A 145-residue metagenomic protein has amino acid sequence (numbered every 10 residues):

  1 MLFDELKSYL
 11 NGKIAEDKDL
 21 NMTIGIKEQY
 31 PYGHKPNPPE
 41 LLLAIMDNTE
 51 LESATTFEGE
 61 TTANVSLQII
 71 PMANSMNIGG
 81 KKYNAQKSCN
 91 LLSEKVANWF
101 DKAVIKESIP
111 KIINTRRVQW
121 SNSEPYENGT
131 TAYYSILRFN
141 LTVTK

Functional and structural regions predicted by a protein language model:
M1, A54, G80-K81, K145: Compositionally biased, intrinsically disordered low-complexity segments enriched in polar/Pro/Gly and often Gln
M1-G59, W99, A103-I113: Small/polar-rich, solvent-exposed N-terminal microdomains that initiate assembly or binding
D4, T61-A63, N90: Alpha-helix initiation and capping sites
Q29, M46-T49, M72-N74, T142-T144: Generic structural motif
P38-L42, S93-T144: Acidic-leaning, charged glycine-interspersed low-complexity segments
G59-N77, T131-V143: Oligomerization/assembly interface segments of phage tail-like spikes and tubes
M76-A85: Short, conserved charged micro-motifs
A85-L92: Mid-chain, well-packed structural core segment of small domains
